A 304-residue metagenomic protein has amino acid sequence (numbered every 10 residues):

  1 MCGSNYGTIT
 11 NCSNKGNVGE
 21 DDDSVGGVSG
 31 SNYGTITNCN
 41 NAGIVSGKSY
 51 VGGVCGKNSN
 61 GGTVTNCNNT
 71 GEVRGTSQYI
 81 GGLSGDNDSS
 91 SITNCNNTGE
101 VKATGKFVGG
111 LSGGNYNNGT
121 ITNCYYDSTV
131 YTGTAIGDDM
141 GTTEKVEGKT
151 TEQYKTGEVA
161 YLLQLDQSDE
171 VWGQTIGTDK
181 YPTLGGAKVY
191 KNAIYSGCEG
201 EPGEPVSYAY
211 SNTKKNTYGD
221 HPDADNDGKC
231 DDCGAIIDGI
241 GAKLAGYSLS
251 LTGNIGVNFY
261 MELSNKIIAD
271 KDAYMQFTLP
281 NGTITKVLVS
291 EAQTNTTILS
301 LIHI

Functional and structural regions predicted by a protein language model:
M1-T213: Predominantly extracellular beta-rich ligand-binding scaffolds that present long acidic/polar faces for carbohydrate
G19, D231-A235, K266: N-terminal low-complexity, Ser/Thr/acidic repeat segments characteristic of secreted and surface-exposed proteins
Y195-G239: Extracellular adhesion/carbohydrate-binding repeat motifs centered on closely spaced tryptophans
I236-L251: Short, compositionally biased P/S/T/A/G/V-rich stretches that sit at domain boundaries
S250-E262: Contiguous beta-strand segments within globular domains
K266-K286: Solvent-exposed loop/turn segments flanking beta-strands in beta-repeat/beta-sandwich domains
I284-T297: Solvent-exposed serine/threonine-rich low-complexity stretches and specific carbohydrate-binding patches
I302-I304: Conserved small/polar residues in nucleotide/adenosyl-binding loops
